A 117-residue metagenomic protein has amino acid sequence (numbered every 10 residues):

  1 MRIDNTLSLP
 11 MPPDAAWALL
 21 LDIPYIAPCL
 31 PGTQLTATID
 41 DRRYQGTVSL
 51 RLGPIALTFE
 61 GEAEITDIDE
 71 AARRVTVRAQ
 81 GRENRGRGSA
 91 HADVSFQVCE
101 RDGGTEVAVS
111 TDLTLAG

Functional and structural regions predicted by a protein language model:
M1-R43, R51-G53: Hydrophobic ligand-binding cavity/cleft-lining segments
R2-S8, R43, T58-E60, R74 (+2 more regions): Intrinsic-disorder/low-complexity, polar/charged segments enriched in Ser/Thr/Lys/Arg/Asp/Glu/Gln
T6-P10, S49-R51, E64, Q97-C99 (+1 more regions): Generic structural detector for well-ordered beta-strands
P28-Q34, E60-E64, D93: Short small/polar-residue motifs
C29, A56-T58, R87-G88: Alpha-helix N-cap/helix-start motif
T38-G81: Glycine-rich portal/gate segments that line the openings of hydrophobic small-molecule binding cavities
D67, G81-G117: Beta-strand/loop substructures that line and gate deep hydrophobic ligand-binding cavities in soluble
